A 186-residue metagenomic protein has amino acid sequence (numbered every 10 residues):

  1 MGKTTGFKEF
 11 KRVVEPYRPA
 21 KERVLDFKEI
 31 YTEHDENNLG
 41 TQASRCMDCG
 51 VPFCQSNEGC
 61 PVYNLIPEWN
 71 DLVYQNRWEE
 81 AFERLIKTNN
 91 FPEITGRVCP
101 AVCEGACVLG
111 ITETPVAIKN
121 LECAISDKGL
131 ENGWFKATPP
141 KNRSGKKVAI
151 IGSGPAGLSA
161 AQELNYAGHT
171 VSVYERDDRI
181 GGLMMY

Functional and structural regions predicted by a protein language model:
M1-K147: Ferredoxin-type iron-sulfur electron-transfer modules and their immediate structural context
N90, G154-A156, R179: Residue-level detector of alpha-helix initiation sites
L121, S153, R176-D177: Fold-independent oxyanion-binding glycine-rich loops and adjacent beta-strand/coil segments at enzyme active sites
E122, Q162-E163, M184-Y186: Short acidic, glycine/serine/threonine-rich loops at helix termini
K147-V173: N-terminal Rossmann-like FAD-binding beta1-loop-alpha1 element of flavoenzymes
H169-M185: Glycine-rich FAD pyrophosphate-binding loop
